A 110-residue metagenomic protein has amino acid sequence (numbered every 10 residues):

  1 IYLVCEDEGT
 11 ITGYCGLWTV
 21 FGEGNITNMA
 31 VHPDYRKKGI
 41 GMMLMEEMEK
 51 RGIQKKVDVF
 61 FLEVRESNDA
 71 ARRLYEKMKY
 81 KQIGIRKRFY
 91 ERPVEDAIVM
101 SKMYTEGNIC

Functional and structural regions predicted by a protein language model:
I1-D34, M45-E47, R51, K55 (+2 more regions): Acetyl-CoA-dependent GNAT
Y2, D58-F61, R65-D69, M78 (+1 more regions): C-terminal "cap" of GNAT-fold acetyltransferases
G24, K38, D96-I98: Glycine-centered loop/turn positions within well-structured domains that cap or flank conserved ligand/cofactor-binding
N28-E46, K50-K55, V59-F60, R65-R73 (+2 more regions): Conserved glycine-rich acetyl-CoA-binding loop
